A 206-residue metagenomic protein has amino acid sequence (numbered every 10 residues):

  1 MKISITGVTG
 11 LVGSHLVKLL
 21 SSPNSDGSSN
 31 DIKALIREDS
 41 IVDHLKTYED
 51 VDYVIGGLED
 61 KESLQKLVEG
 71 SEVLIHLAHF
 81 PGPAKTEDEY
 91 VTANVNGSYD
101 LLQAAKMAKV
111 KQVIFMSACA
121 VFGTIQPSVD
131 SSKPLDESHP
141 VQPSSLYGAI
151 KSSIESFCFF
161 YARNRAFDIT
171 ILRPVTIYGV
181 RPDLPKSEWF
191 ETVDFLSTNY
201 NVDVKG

Functional and structural regions predicted by a protein language model:
I3-D26: N-terminal Rossmann NAD(P)H-binding glycine-rich loop of SDR-like oxidoreductase domains
T6, L35, L74-A78, V113-C119 (+1 more regions): SDR active-site strand-loop-helix element
L35-S40, G57-L58: N-terminal Rossmann-fold cofactor-binding loop
V51, I55-A93, A104, C119: NAD(P)H-binding glycine-rich loop region in Rossmannoid oxidoreductase-like domains and their noncatalytic homologs
E59, E89-D100, V141, A149-I150: Glycine-rich NAD(P)-binding loop of the Rossmann-fold in SDR/ketoreductase-type enzymes
D100-L146, T170: Conserved Rossmann-fold NAD(P)-dependent oxidoreductase catalytic core, especially the SDR/UDP-sugar
Q142-T170: Active-site Tyr-X1-5-Lys
A162-G206: NAD(P)-dependent short-chain dehydrogenase/reductase
